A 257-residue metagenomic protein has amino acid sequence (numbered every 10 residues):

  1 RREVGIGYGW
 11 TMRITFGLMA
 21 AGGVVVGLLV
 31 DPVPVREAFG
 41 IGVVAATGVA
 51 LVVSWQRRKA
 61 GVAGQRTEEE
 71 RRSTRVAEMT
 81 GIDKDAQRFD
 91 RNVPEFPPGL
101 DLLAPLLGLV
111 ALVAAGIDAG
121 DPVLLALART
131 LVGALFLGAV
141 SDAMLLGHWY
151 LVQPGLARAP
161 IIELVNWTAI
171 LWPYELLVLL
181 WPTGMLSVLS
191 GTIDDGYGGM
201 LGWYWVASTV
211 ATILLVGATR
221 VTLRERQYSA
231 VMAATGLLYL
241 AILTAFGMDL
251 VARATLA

Functional and structural regions predicted by a protein language model:
R1-P154, P160-L180, G198-A257: Polytopic transmembrane helical bundles with strong interfacial aromatic enrichment
L186-Y197: Membrane-helix boundary/interface segments in integral membrane proteins
